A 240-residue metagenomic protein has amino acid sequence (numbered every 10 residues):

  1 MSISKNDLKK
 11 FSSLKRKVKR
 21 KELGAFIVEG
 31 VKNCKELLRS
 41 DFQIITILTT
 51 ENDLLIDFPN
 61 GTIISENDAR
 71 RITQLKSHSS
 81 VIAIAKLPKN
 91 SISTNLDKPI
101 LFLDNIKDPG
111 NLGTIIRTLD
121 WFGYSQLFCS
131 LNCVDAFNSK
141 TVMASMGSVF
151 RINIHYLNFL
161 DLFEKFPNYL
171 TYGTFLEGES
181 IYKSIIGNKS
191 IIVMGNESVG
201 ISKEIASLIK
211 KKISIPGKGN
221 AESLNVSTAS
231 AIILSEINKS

Functional and structural regions predicted by a protein language model:
M1-E51, C133-V134: Boundary-proximal intrinsically disordered activation/regulatory segments immediately upstream of a helical core
M1-S2, T62-S65, I152-L160: Short acidic-hydrophobic, aromatic-tinged amphipathic segments that line or gate anion-handling sites
D57-A69, K98, Y169-L170, I186-I191 (+1 more regions): Active-site regions of enzymes building and remodeling cell-envelope glycoconjugates
G61-K89: Glycine/small-residue-rich loop that forms an oxyanion/phosphate-binding "nest" at active or ligand-binding sites
I64-N67, D104, S130-L131, N153 (+1 more regions): Short beta->alpha connector loops at strand-helix junctions that form conserved, small/polar/Pro-enriched
T94-G178: RNA substrate-binding interface of SAM-dependent RNA methyltransferases
T118-F122, A136-F150, K203-S240: Structured adenosyl-cofactor binding patch, chiefly the S-adenosyl-L-methionine
G173-G219: Active-site/ligand-binding-proximal alpha/beta "capping" segment
